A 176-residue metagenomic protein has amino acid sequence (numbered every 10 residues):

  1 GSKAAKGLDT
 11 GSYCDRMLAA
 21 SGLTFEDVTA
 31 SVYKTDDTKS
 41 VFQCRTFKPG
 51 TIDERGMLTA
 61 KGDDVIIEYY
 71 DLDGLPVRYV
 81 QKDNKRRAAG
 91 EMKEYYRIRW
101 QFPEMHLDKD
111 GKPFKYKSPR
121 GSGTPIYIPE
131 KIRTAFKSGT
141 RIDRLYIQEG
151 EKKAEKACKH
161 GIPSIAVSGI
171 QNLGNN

Functional and structural regions predicted by a protein language model:
G1-V65: Short, small/acidic-rich helices and loops at N termini and domain boundaries of DNA replication/processing enzymes
G50-N176: Phosphate-handling DNA/RNA-contact segment within nucleic-acid enzymes
